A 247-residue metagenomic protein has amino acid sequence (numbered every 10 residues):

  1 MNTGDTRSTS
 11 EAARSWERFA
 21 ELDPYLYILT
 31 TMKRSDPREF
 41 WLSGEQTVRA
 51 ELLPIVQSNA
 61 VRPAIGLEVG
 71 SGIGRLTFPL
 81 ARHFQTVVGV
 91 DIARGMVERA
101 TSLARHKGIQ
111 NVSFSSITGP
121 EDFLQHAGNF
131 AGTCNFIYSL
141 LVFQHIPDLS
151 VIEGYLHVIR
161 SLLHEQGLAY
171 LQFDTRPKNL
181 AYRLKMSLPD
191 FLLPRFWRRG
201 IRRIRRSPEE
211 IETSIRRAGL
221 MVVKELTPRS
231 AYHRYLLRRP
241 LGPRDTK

Functional and structural regions predicted by a protein language model:
N2-G66, I73-F84, V90-H126, L149 (+1 more regions): Class I (Rossmann-like) S-adenosyl-L-methionine-dependent methyltransferase catalytic domain, capturing the SAM-binding
P63, T133-C134: Local beta-strand N-terminus motif with an aromatic residue
I109, A131-G132: Active-site acidic short loop of glycosyltransferases
Y138: A conserved beta-strand element that flanks and buttresses the S-adenosyl-L-methionine
L141-Q144: Short catalytic micro-motifs in class I SAM-dependent methyltransferases
E153-E165: A short glycine-rich, Lys/Arg-flanked "PGG" loop and its adjoining helix->strand segment in the class I
